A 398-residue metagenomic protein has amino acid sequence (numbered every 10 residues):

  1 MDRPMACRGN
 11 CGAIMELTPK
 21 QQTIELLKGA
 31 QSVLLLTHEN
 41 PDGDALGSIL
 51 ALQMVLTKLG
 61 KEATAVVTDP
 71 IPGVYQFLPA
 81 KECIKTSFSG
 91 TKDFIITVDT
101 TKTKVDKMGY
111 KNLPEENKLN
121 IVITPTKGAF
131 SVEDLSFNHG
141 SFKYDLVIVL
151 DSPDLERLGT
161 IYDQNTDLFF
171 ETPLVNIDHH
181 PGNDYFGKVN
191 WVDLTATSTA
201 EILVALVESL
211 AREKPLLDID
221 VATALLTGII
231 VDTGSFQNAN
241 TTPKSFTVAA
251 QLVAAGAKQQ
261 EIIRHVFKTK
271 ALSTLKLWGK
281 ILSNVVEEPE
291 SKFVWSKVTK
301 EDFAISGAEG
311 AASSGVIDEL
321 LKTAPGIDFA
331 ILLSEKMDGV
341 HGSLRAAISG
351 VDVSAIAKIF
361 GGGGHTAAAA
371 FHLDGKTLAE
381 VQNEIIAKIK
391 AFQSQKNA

Functional and structural regions predicted by a protein language model:
M1-G279, E288-A398: Replace "Mg2+/Mn2+-dependent" with "divalent metal-dependent
